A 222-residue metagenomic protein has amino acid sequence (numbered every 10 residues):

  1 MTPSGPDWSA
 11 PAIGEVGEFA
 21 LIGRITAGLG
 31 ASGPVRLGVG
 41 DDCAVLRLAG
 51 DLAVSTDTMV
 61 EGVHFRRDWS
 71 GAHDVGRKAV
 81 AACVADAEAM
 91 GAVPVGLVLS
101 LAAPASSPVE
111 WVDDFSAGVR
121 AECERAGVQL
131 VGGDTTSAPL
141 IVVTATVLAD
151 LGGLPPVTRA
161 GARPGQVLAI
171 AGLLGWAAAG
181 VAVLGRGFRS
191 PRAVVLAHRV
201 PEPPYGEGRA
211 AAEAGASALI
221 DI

Functional and structural regions predicted by a protein language model:
M1-I222: Helix-biased detector of long, well-ordered alpha-helical tracts
